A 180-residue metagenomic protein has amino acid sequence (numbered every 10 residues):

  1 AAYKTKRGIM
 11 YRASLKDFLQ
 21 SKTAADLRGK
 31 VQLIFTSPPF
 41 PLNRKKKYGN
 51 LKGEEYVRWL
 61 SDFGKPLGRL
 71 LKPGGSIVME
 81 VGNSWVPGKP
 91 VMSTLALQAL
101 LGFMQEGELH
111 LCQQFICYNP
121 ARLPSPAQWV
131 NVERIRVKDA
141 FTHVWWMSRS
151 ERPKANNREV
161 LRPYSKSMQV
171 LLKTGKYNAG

Functional and structural regions predicted by a protein language model:
A1-G180: Core catalytic lobe of class I
